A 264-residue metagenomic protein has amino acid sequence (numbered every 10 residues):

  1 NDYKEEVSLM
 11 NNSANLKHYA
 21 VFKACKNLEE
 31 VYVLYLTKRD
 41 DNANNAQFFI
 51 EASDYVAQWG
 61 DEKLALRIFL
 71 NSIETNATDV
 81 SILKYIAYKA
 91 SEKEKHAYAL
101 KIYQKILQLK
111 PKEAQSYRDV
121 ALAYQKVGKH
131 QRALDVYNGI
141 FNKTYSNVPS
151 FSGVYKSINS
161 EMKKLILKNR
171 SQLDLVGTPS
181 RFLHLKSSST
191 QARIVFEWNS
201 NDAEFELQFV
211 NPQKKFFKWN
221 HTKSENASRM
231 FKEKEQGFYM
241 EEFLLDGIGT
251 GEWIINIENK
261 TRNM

Functional and structural regions predicted by a protein language model:
L9-A14, N42-F49, E62, N76-L83 (+3 more regions): Generic helix N-cap/helix-start motif at coil->alpha-helix transitions
K38, N71-S72, K105-I106, I140: Canonical positions in the second alpha-helix
K38-N42, N76, K110, T144-V148 (+1 more regions): Alpha-helical junction/boundary sensor with strong preference for TPR arrays
E51-V56, Y85-A90, V120, E161-M162: Structural register within alpha-helical repeat arrays
Q108, Q125, H130-P149, K163: TPR/TPR-like (Sel1-like) alpha-helical repeat modules
L165-M264: Intrinsic-disorder/low-complexity signal
